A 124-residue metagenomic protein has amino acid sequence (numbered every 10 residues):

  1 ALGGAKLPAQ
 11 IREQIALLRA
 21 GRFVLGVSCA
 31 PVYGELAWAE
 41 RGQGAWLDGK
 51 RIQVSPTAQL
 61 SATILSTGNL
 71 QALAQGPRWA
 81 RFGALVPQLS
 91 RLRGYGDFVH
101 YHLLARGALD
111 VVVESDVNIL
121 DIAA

Functional and structural regions predicted by a protein language model:
A1-I11, A80, A84: N-terminal subdomain of lithium-sensitive/metallo-dependent phosphomonoesterases centered on the IMPase/IPPase/PAP
G3-G4, L73-Q75, E114: A generic structural signal for short coil/turn motifs at secondary-structure boundaries
Q14-H102: Acidic beta-strand-loop-alpha-helix segment within the catalytic core of divalent metal-dependent phosphate-processing
N69, S115-V117: Short secondary-structure boundary segments
R93, E114-S115: Glycine- and other small-residue-rich loops at beta-strand/loop junctions that grip anionic moieties
H102-A105, A123-A124: Hydrophobic residues within well-ordered alpha-helices
R106-V111: Alpha-to-beta junction loops
L120: Acidic donor-binding loop at a coil-to-helix junction in glycosyltransferase catalytic cores that engages
